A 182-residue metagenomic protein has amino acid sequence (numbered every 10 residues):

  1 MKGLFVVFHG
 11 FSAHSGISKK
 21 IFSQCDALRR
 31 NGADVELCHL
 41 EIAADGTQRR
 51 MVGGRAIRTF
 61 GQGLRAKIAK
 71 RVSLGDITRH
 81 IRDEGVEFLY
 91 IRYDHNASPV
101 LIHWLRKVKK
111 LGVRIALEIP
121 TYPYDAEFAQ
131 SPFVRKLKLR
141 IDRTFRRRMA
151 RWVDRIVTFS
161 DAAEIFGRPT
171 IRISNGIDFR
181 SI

Functional and structural regions predicted by a protein language model:
M1-A44, D83-E84, V153-R155: N-terminal subdomain of nucleotide-sugar transferases
F8-G10, Y93-D94, E118-P123, S174-N175: Histidine-centered beta-alpha loop that forms part of the nucleotide-sugar donor binding/catalytic region in diverse
A13, A66-K67, D94-V100: Acidic-and-aromatic substrate-binding clefts and catalytic sites of carbohydrate-active enzymes
C38, F60, I173: Hydrophobic residues at beta-strand termini and immediately following loops that shape nucleotide-binding pockets
A44-D76, I91-R92, A129-R135: A short, charged, and often flexible helix/loop element on the N-terminal side of the glycosyltransferase catalytic
G75, P99, W104-K110, I119-A126 (+1 more regions): Membrane-proximal helix-turn-helix segments that form the acceptor-binding/catalytic region of lipid-linked
T78-P99, G112-A116: Short N-terminal targeting/anchoring amphipathic segment
L139, R143-I182: Donor nucleotide-sugar binding/catalytic pocket of nucleotide-sugar-dependent glycosyltransferases
